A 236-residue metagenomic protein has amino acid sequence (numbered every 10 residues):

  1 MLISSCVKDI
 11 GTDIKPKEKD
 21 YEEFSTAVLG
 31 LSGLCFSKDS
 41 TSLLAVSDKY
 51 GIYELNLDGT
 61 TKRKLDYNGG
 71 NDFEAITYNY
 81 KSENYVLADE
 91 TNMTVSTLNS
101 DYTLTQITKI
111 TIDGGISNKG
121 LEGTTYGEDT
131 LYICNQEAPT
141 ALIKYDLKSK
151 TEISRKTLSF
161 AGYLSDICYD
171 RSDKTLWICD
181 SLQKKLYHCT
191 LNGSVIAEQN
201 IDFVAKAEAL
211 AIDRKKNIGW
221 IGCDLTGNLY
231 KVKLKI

Functional and structural regions predicted by a protein language model:
L2-Y21: Bacterial Sec-dependent N-terminal signal peptides
E18-T26, T60-Y67, T105-G115, T151-S159 (+1 more regions): A short beta-strand motif characteristic of beta-propeller blades
T26-K38, G69-Y80, G114-E128, S159-S172 (+1 more regions): Beta-rich, blade/repeat-based domains predominating in secreted/periplasmic proteins but also intracellular
A27, S37, L44-K49, Y85-M93 (+3 more regions): Conserved beta-strand positions in repeat-built beta-propeller and related beta-rich domains
L44-L65: Beta-propeller domains
Y53, M93-T97, P139-K144, K184-H188 (+1 more regions): Structural motif
N56-T60, N99-T103, D146-K150, T190-S194 (+1 more regions): Short loop/turn segments that connect beta-strands within beta-propeller blades
A209-I236: Blade-level signature of beta-propeller repeat domains, shared across WD40, Kelch, NHL, RCC1 and BNR/Asp-box propellers
